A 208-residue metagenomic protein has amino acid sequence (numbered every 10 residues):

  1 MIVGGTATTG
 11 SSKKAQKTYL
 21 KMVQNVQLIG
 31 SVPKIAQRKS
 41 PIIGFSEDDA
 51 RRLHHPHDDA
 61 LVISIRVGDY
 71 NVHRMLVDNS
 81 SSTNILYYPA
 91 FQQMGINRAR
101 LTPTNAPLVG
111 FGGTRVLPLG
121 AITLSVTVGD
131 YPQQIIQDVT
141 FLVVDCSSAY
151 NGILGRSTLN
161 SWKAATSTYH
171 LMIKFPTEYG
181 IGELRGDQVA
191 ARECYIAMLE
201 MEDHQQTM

Functional and structural regions predicted by a protein language model:
M1-M208: Short linear "hotspot" motifs
